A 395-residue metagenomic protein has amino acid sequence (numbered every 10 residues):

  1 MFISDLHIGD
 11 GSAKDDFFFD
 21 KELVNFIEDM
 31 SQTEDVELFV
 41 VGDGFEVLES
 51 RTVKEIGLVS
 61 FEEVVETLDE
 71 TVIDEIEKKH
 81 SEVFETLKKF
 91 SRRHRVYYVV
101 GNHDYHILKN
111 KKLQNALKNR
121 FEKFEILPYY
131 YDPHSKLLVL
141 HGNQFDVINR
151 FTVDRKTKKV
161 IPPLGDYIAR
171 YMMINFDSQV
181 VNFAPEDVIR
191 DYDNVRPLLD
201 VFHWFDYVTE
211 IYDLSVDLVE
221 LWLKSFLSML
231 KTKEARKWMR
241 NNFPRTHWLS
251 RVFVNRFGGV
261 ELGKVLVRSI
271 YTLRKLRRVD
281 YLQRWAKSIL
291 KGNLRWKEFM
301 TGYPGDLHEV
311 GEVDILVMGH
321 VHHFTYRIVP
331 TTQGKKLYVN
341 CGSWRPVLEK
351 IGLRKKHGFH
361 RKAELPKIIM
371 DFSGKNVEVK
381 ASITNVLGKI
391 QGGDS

Functional and structural regions predicted by a protein language model:
M1-S395: Extended recognition/assembly regions associated with phosphoester-bond processing machinery
